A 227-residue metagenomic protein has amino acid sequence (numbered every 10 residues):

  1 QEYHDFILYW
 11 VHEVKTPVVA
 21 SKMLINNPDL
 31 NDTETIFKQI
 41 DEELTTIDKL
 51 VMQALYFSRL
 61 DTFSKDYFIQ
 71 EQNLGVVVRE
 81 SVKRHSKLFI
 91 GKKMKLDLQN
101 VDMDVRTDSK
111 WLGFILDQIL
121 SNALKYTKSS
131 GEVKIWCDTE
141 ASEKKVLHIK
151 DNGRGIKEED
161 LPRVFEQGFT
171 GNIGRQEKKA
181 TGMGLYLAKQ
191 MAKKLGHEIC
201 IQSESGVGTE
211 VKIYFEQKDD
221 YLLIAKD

Functional and structural regions predicted by a protein language model:
K87-L98: Short conserved segments within the C-terminal catalytic ATPase subdomain
A123-L124: Short helix-loop "hinge" at the ATP-lid/N-box region of the Bergerat-fold HATPase_c
S130-E143: Short beta-strand/loop element within the Bergerat-fold HATPase_c
D151: Acidic ATP/Mg2+-coordinating residue in the GHKL
I156-G168: Short conserved segment of the HATPase_c
